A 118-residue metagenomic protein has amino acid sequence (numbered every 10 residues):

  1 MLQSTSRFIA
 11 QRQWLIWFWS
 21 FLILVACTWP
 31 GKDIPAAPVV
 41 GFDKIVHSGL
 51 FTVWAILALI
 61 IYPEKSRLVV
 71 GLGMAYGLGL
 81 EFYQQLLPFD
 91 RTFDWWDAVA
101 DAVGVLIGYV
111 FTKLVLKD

Functional and structural regions predicted by a protein language model:
M1-A98, A102, L106-D118: Bulky hydrophobic segments
